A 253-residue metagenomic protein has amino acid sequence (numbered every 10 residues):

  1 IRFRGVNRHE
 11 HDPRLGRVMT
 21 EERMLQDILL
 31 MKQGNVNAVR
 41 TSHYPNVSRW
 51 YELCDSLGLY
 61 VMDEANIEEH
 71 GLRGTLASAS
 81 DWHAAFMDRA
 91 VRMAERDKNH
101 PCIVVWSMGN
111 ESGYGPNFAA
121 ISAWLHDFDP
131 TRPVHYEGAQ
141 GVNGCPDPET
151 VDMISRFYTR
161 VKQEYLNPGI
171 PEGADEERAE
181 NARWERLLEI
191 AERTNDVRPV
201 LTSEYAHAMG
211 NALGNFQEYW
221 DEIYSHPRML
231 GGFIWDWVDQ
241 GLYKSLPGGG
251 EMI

Functional and structural regions predicted by a protein language model:
I1-Q33, E52: N-terminal carbohydrate-binding accessory modules
L25-L30, A38-I253: Substrate-binding/catalytic cleft of secreted carbohydrate-active enzymes, primarily glycoside hydrolases
